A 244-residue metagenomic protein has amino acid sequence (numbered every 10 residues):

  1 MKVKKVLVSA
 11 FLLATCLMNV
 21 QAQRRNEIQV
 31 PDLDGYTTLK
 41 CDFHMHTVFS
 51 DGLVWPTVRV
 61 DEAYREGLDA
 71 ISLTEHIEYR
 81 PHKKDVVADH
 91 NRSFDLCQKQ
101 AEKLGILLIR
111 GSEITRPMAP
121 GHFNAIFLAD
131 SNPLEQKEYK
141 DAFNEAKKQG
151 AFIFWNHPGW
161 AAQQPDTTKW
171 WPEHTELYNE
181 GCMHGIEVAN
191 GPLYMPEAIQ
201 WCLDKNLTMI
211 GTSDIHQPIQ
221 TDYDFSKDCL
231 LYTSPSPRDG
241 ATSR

Functional and structural regions predicted by a protein language model:
M1-V8: Bacterial N-terminal signal peptides that target proteins for export
L12-V20: Hydrophobic h-region of N-terminal signal peptides that target proteins for export in Gram-negative bacteria
R25-F152, N156, G181, V188 (+2 more regions): A metal-dependent hydrolase metal-coordination microenvironment
D89-R92, T168-P172: Charged helix-capping and loop-helix junction motifs
F154-Q164: Aromatic-lined carbohydrate-recognition surfaces of secreted/lumenal glycan-active proteins
W170-L193, L231: Structural recognition of alpha->loop->beta junctions
S213-L231: Aromatic/acidic polysaccharide-binding cleft in carbohydrate-active enzymes
Y232-P237: Conserved small/polar residues in nucleotide/adenosyl-binding loops
